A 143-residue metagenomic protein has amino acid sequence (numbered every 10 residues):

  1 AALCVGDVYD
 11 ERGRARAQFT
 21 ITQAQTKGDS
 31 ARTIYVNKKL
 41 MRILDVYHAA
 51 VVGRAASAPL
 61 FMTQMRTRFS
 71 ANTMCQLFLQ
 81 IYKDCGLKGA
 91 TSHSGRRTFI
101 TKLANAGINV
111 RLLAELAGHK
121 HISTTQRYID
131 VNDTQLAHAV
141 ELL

Functional and structural regions predicted by a protein language model:
A1, A90, I100, I108-H119: Active-site-proximal segment of tyrosine recombinases
A2-A31, Y35, L40: Conserved tyrosine-mediated DNA breakage-rejoining catalytic core shared by Y-recombinases
A17, I21, Q25, A117-L142: Catalytic-site neighborhood detector that most strongly recognizes the C-terminal catalytic loop/helix of tyrosine
Q25-D45, A58-L79: C-terminal catalytic core of Y-nucleophile DNA break-rejoin enzymes
S70, S92-H93: Residue-level marker of regulatory loop/turn positions in helix-turn-helix DNA-binding domains and in histidine
C75, T101, A114, T125-Q126: Key DNA-contacting residues within the recognition helix of helix-turn-helix
G95, F99: Active-site His/Glu-centered metal-binding helix of metallohydrolases
